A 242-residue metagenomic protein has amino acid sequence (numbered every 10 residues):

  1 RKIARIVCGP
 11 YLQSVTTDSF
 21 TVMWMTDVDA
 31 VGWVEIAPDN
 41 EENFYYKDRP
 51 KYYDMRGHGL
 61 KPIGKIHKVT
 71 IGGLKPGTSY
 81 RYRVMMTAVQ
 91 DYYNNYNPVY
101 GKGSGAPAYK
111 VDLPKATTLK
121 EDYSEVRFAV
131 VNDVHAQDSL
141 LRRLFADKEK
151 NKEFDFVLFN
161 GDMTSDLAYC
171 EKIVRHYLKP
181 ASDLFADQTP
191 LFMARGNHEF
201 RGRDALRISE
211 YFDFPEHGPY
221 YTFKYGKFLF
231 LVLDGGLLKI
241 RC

Functional and structural regions predicted by a protein language model:
R1-V130, K150-K152: Acidic, histidine-bearing metal-coordination/catalytic regions of metal-dependent phosphoesterases
Y11, M85-K115, R175-C242: Extended active-site neighborhood of metal-dependent phosphoesterases/phosphodiesterases
W24, Y80, D133, V157 (+3 more regions): Divalent metal-coordination and catalytic microenvironments
V31-W33, N43-F44, Q137-L140, R201 (+1 more regions): Short, solvent-exposed loop/turn elements at domain surfaces
K75, K120, N132-A136, K227 (+1 more regions): Short, flexible loop/turn elements at secondary-structure junctions
D122-R127, Q137-R143: A structural preference for long, well-packed, hydrophobic secondary-structure segments
F128-Q137, M163: Catalytic nucleophile-elbow at a beta strand-turn-alpha helix junction centered on a G-D-S/GDSL motif, marking
R142-G202: Core catalytic region of metal-dependent phosphoesterases/phosphodiesterases, especially metallo-beta-lactamase-like
